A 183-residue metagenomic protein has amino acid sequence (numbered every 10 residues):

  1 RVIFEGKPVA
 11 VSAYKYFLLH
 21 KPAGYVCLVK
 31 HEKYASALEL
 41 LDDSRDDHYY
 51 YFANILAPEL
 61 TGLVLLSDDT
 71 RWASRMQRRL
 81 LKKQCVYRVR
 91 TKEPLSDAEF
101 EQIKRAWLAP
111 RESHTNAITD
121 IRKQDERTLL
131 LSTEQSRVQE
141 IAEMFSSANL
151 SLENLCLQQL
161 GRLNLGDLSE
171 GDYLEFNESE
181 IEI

Functional and structural regions predicted by a protein language model:
R1-I183: RNA pseudouridine synthases
